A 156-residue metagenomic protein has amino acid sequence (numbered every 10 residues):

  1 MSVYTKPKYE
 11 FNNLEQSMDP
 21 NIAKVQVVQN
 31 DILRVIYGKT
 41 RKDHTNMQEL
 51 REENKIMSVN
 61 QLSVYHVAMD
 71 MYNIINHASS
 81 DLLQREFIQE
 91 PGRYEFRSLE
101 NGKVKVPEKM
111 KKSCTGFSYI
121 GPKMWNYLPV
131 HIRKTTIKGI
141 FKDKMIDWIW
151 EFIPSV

Functional and structural regions predicted by a protein language model:
M1-V156: Hydrophobic/basic alpha-helical segments
